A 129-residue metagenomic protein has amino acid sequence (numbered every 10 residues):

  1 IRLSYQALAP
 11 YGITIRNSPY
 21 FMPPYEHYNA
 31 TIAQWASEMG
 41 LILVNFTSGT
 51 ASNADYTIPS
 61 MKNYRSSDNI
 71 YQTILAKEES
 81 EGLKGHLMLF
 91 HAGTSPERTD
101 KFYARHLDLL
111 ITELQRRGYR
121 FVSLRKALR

Functional and structural regions predicted by a protein language model:
I1-L89, G93-Q115, Y119-R120, R125-R129: Catalytic domains of cell-wall/extracellular-matrix polysaccharide-remodeling enzymes, centered on de-N-acetylation
